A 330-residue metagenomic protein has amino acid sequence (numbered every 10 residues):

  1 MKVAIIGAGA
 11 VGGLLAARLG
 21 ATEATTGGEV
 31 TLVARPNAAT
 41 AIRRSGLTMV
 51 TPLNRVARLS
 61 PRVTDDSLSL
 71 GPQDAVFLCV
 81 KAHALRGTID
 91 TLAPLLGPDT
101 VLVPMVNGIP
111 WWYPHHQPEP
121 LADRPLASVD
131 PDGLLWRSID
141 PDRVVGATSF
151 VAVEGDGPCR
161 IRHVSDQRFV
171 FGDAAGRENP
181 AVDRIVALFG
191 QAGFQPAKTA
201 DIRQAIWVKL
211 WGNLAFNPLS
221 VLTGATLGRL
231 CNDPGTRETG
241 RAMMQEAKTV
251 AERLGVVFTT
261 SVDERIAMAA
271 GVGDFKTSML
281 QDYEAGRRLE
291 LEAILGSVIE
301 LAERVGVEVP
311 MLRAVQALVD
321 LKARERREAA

Functional and structural regions predicted by a protein language model:
M1-P52: NAD(P)+-binding Rossmann beta1-loop-alpha1 motif at the extreme N-terminus of oxidoreductases
L32-R35, F171, I299: Short internal beta-strands
V56-S60, T64-D156: Rossmann-like NAD(P)(H) cofactor-binding subdomain of soluble oxidoreductases
V63, L96, I109-A122, I161-G172 (+2 more regions): Helix-loop-beta segment of a Rossmann-like dinucleotide-binding subdomain
L95, W136-V208, V221-T259: Internal alpha-helical scaffold of NAD(P)-dependent oxidoreductase catalytic cores
R229, R237-A330: NAD(P)-dependent Rossmann-like dehydrogenase/reductase catalytic/cofactor-binding core
